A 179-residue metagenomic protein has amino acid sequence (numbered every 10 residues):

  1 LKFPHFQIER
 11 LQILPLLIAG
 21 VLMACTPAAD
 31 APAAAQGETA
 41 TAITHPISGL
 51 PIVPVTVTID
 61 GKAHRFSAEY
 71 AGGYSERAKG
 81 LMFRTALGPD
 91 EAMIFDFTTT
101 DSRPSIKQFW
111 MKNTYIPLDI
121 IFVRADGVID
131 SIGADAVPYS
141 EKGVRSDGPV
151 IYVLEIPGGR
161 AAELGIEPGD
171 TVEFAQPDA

Functional and structural regions predicted by a protein language model:
K2-L14: Bacterial N-terminal signal peptides that target proteins for export
L17-I18: Sec-dependent N-terminal signal peptides of Gram-positive bacterial secreted proteins and lipoproteins
V21-A24: C-terminal motif of bacterial Sec signal peptides marking the signal peptidase cleavage site
T26-A179: Compact, glycine-rich, soluble single-domain proteins
